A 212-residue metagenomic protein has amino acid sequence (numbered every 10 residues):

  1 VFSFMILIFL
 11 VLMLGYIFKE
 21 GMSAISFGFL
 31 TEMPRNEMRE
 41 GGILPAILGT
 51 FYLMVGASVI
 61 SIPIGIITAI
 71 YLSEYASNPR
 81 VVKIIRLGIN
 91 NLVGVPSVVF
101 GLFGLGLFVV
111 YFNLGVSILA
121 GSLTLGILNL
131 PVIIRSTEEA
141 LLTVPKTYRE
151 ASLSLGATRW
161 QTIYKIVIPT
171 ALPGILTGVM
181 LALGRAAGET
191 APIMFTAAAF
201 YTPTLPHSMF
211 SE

Functional and structural regions predicted by a protein language model:
V1, G15-A57: Periplasmic/extracellular loop-to-transmembrane helix junction in inner-membrane transport proteins
R35-N36, G184-E212: Glycine-rich helix-loop "coupling/hinge" segments at transmembrane-helix boundaries in multipass transporters
L48, Y52-I60, I64, T68 (+2 more regions): Hydrophobic alpha-helical transmembrane segments of multipass integral membrane proteins, especially permease/channel
S58, T137, R159-T196: Transmembrane alpha-helices
I64-G104, I134-E139: Cytoplasmic-entry segments and transmembrane alpha-helices of multi-pass inner-membrane transporters
N90-I127: Generic hydrophobic transmembrane alpha-helix motif, especially the helices
P96, L155-G156, P169: Glycine/proline-centered hinge or cleavage motifs at structural transition points of membrane proteins
T147, T158-R159: Short coil/turn motifs that cap or connect alpha-helices
